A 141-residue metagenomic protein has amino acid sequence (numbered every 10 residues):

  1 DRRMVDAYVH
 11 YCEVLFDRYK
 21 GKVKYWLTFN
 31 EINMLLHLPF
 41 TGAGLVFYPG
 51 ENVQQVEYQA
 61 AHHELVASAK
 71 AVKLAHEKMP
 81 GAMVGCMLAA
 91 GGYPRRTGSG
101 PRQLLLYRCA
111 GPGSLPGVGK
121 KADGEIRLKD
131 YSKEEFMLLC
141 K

Functional and structural regions predicted by a protein language model:
D1-K141: Active-site region of glycoside hydrolase catalytic domains
